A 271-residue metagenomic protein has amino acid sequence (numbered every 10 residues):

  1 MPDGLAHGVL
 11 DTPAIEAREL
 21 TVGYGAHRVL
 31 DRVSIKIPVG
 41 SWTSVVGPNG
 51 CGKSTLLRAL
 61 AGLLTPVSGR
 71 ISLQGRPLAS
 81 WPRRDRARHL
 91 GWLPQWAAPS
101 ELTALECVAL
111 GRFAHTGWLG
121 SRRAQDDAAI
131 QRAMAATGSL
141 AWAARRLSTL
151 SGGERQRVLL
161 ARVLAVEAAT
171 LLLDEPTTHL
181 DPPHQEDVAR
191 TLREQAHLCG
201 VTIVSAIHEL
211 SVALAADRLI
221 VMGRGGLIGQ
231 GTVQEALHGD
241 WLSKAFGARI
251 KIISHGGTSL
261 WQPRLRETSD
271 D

Functional and structural regions predicted by a protein language model:
V46-P48: The feature captures the beta-strand-to-loop junction immediately N-terminal to the Walker
A61: Helix-to-loop junction immediately C-terminal to a conserved catalytic motif
G69-S80, R86: Conserved ABC transporter NBD signature motif
R146-L150, E154: Conserved ABC ATPase signature
L171-E175: Catalytic Walker B motif of ABC-type/P-loop ATPase nucleotide-binding domains
A216-T232: H-loop (His-switch) and adjacent beta-strand-loop-beta switch element of ABC-type ATPase nucleotide-binding domains
F246-D271: ABC ATPase nucleotide-binding domains
